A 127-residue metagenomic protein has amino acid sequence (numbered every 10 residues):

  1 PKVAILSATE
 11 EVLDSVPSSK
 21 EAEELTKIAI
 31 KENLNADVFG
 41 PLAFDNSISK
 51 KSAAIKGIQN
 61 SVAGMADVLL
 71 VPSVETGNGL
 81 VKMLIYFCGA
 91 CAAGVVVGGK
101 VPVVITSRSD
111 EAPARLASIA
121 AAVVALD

Functional and structural regions predicted by a protein language model:
P1-A4, P102: Residues that mark the start of a beta-strand
A8-D67: Active-site rim loops that border cofactor/substrate pockets in soluble metabolic enzymes
V12, T76-L80: Glycine-rich nucleotide phosphate-binding loop and flanking beta-alpha elements of Rossmann-like dinucleotide-binding
D37-P41, P72, V97, I105: General beta-strand structural signal in soluble alpha/beta enzymes
A54, L84-I85: Short, surface-exposed loop/helix-turn segments at secondary-structure junctions that function as lids/hinges flanking
V68, L80-M83, G89-D127: C-terminal functional extensions of proteins
